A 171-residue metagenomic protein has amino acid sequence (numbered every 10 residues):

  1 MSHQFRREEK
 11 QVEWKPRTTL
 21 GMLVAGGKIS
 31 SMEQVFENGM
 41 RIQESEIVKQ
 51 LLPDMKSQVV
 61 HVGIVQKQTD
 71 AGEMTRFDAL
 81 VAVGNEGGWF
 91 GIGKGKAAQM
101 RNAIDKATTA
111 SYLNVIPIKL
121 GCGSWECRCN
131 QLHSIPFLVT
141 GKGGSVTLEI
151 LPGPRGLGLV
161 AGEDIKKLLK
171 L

Functional and structural regions predicted by a protein language model:
M1-L171: Ribosome-associated RNA-binding proteins
